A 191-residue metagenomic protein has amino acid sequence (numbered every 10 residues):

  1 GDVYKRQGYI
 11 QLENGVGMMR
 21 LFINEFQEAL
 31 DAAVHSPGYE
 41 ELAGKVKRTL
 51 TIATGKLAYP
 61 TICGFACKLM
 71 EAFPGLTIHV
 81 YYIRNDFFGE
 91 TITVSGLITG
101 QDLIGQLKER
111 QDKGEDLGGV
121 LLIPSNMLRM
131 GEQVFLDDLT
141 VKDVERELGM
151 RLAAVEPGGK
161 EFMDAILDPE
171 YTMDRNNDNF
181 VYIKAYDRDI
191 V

Functional and structural regions predicted by a protein language model:
V3-Y4: Short, small-residue-biased leader/transition segments that mark boundaries at the very start of proteins
G8-V34, T61-R84: C-terminal, non-catalytic macromolecule-binding modules
A33-K45: Short boundary motifs at domain starts and secondary-structure transition points
V46-G100, I104: Redox- and metal-dependent alpha/beta enzyme cores, enriched for Fe-S-associated oxidoreductases and cofactor-handling
K47-I52, L76-I78, L117-N126, M150-A153: Hydrophobic beta-strand segments of well-ordered beta-sheets in folded domains
G55, I83, I123-M127, V155-G158: Short, loop-centered acidic/histidine patches that primarily coordinate divalent metals
N85-D143: Cofactor-cradling patches in redox/metallo enzymes
E132-V191: Peripheral docking tails and interdomain loops at the edges of cofactor- or intermediate-handling domains
